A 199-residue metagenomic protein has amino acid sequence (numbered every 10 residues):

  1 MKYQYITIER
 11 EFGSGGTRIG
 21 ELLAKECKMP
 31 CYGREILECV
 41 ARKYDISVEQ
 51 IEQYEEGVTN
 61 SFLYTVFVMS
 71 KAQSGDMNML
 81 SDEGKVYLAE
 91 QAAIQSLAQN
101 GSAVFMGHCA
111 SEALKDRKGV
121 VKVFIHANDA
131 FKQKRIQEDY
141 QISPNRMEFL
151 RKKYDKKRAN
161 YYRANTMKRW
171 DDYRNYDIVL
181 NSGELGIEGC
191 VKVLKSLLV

Functional and structural regions predicted by a protein language model:
I6-A24: Glycine-rich phosphate-binding P-loop
P30-R42: Short beta-strand-centered segment that lines the nucleotide-binding/catalytic pocket of NTP-utilizing
A41-S102: ATP-dependent small-molecule kinase phosphotransfer cores that center on conserved nucleotide phosphate-binding segments
S61-V66, S143-E188: Small-molecule kinase domains that catalyze NTP-dependent phosphoryl transfer to phosphate-bearing small molecules
Q91, I187-K195: Short, amphipathic alpha-helical "lid/cap" segments that border enzyme active or binding sites
A110-D116: RNA pseudouridine synthases
D116-D139, S143-K152: Conserved phosphate-donor/acceptor-positioning beta-strand/loop module used by diverse small-molecule
